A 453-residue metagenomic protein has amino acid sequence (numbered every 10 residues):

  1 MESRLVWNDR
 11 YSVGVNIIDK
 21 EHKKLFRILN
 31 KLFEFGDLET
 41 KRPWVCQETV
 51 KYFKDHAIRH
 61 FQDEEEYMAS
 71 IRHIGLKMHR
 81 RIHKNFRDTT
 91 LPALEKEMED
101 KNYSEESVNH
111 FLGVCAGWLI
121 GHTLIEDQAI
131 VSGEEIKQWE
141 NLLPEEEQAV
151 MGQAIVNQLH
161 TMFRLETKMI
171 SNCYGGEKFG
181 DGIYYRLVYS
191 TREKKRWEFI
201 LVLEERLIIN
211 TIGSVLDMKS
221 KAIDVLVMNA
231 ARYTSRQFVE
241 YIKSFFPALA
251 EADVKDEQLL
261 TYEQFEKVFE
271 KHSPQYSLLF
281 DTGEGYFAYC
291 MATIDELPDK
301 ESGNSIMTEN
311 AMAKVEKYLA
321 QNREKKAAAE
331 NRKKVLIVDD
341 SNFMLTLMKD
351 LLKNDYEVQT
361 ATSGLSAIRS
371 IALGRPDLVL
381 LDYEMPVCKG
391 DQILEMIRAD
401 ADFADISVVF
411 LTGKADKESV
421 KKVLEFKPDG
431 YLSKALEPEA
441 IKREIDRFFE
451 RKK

Functional and structural regions predicted by a protein language model:
N331-N342, M348, V379: Conserved acidic segment of CheY-like receiver
N342-Q359, L373: Two-component/phosphorelay signaling modules centered on CheY-like receiver
T362-L378: Acidic, metal-coordinating helix/loop segments flanking the phosphotransfer/catalytic sites of two-component signaling
M385: Receiver (REC) domain active-site loop signature in two-component systems and cognate sites in sensor histidine kinases
K434: A Lys-centered signature of the CheY-like receiver
